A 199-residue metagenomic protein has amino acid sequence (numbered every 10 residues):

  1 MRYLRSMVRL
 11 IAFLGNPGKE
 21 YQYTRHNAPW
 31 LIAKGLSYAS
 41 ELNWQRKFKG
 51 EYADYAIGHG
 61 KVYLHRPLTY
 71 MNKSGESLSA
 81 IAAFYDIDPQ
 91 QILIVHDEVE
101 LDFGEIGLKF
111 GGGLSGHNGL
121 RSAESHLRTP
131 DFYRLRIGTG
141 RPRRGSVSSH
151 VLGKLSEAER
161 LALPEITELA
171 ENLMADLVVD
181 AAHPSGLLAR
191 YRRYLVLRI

Functional and structural regions predicted by a protein language model:
R2-G111, R121-L135, P142-S146, L161-R198: Nucleotide and nucleotide-moiety/phosphate-recognizing core
G107-G113, V151-S156: Short glycine-enriched, charge-decorated loop/helix-capping segments at active-site entrances that position
I137-G140, L155: Short, loop-centered acidic/histidine patches that primarily coordinate divalent metals
